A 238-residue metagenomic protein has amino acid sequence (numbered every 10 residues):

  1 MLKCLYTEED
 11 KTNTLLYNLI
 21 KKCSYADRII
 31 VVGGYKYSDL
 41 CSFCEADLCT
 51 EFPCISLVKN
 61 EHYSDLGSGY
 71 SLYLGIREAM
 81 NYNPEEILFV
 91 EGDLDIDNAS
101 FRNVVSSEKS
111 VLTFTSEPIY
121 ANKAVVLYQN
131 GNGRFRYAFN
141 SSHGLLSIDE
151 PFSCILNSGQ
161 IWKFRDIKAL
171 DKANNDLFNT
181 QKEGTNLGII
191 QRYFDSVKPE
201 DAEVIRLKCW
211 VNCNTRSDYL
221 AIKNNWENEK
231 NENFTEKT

Functional and structural regions predicted by a protein language model:
M1-D10, Y25: Glycine-rich N-terminal loop/short-helix segment of MobA-like nucleotidyltransferase
K3-T7, D47-L48, V104-E108: Glycine-rich, phosphate-binding/catalytic loops in enzymes
K11-E85: Conserved N-terminal catalytic core of the sugar/cofactor nucleotidyltransferase
A26-D27, P84-E85, E108-K109, P199-D201: A general structural motif
A46-E51, Y128-N130, Y193-K198: Short, conserved catalytic or adaptor-binding loops enriched in Gly and charged residues
F52-G131: Conserved beta-loop-beta/alpha segment of the NTase-like Rossmann-fold superfamily that binds/positions NTPs
D97-G188: Conserved core of the sugar-phosphate nucleotidyltransferase
F152-T238: Conserved alpha/beta core of the MobA/IspD/sugar-nucleotide pyrophosphorylase nucleotidyltransferase superfamily
